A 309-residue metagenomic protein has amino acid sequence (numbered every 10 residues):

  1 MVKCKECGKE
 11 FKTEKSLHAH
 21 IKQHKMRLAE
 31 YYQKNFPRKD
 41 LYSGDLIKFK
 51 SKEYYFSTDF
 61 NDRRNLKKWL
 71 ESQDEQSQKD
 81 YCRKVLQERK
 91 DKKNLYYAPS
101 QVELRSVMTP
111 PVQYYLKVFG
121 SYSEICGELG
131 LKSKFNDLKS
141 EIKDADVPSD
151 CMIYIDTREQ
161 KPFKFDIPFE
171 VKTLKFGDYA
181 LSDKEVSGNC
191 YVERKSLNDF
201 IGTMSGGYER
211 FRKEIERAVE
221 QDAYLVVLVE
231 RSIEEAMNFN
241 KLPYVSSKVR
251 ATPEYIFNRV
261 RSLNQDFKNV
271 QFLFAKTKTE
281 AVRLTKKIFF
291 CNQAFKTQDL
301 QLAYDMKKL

Functional and structural regions predicted by a protein language model:
M1-E6, E10-D40: C-terminal recognition-helix end and immediately following basic linker of small zinc-binding "finger" domains
V2-K5, Q73-Y96: Positively charged, polyanion-binding regions of nucleic-acid-associated proteins
E10-K12, V107-G120: Short, basic interhelical loop/turn and adjoining N-cap of the next helix at nucleic-acid- or acidic-partner-contacting
E30-N61: Tandem C2H2 zinc-finger array architecture
K52-D74, Y115-L138: Repeat-associated, polar segments at repeat-unit boundaries in modular proteins
E103-R105: Append "Primarily bacterial transcriptional regulators
K132-G188, D199-Y208, R212-L309: Non-catalytic C-terminal interaction segments of nucleic acid-processing enzymes
C190-S196: Conserved catalytic cores of phosphodiester-cleaving nucleases, focusing on short active-site segments
